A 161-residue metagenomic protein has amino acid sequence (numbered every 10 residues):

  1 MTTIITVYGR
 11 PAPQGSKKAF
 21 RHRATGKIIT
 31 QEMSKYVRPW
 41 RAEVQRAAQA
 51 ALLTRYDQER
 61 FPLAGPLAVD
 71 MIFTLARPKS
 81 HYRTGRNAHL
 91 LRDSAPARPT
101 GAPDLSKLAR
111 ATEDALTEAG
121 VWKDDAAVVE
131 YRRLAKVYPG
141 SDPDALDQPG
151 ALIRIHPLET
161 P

Functional and structural regions predicted by a protein language model:
M1-P161: Acidic, proline/glycine-enriched N-terminal capping motif
